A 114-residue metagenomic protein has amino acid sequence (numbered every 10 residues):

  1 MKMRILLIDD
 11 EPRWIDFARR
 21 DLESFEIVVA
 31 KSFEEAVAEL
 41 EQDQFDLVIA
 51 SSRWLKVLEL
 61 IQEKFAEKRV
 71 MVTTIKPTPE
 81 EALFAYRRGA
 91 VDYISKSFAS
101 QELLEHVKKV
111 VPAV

Functional and structural regions predicted by a protein language model:
P12-V29: Two-component/phosphorelay signaling modules centered on CheY-like receiver
V29-L47, R53: Acidic, metal-coordinating helix/loop segments flanking the phosphotransfer/catalytic sites of two-component signaling
R53-E67: Short amphipathic alpha-helix used as the core "switch/output" element in two-component signaling
L55, K76-E80: Negatively charged, flexible loop motifs adjacent to catalytic sites in prokaryotic signal transduction proteins
V72-T73: Hydrophobic/aromatic residues positioned on beta-strands within the core alpha/beta folds
F98-V107: C-terminal output helix
